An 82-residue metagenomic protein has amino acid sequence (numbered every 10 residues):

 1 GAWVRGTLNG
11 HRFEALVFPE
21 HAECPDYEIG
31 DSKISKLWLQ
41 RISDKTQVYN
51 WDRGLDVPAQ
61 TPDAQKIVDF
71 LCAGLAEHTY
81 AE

Functional and structural regions predicted by a protein language model:
G1-E23: Negatively charged, low-complexity tracts enriched in Asp/Glu with abundant Ser/Thr
E14, E20-E23, E28, Q65 (+2 more regions): Glutamate identity and glutamate-enriched acidic tracts
F18, E23, S32, G54-D56 (+1 more regions): Short linear sequence elements within intrinsically disordered, low-complexity coil regions
C24-D52: Acidic, low-complexity, intrinsically disordered interaction modules
R41-E82: Mixed-charge, Lys/Arg-enriched low-complexity segments
